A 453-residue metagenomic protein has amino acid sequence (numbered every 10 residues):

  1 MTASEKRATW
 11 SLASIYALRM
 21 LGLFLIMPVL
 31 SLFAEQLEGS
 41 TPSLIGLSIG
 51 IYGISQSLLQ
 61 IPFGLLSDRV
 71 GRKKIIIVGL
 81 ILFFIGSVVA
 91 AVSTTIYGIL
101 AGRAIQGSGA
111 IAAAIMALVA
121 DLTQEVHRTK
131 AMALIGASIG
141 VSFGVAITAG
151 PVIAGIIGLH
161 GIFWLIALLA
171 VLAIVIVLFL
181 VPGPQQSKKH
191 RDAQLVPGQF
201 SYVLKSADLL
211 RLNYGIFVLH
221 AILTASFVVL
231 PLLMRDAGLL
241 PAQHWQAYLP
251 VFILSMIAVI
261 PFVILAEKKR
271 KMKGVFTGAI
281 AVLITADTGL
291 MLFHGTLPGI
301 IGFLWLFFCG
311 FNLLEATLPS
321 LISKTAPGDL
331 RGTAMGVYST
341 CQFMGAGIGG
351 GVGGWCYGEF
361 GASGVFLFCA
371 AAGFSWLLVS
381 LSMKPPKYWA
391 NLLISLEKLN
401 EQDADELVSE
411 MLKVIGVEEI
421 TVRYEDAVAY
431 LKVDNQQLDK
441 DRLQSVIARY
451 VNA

Functional and structural regions predicted by a protein language model:
M1-E5, P182-N213: Juxtamembrane intracellular "pre-TM" segments in multi-pass secondary transporters
G39, G71, V92-Y97, F293-G295: Helix-breaking motifs and short loop linkers at transmembrane-helix boundaries and internal kinks in secondary membrane
L58-T94: Conserved MFS/SLC helix-loop-helix module at the cytosolic interface between two early adjacent transmembrane helices
Q60-G71, A258-K271: Helix-to-loop junctions at the C-terminal end of transmembrane segments in multipass secondary transporters
G102-I139: Cytoplasmic helix-loop-helix junction between adjacent transmembrane helices in 12-TM secondary transporters
I135-L178: Helix-loop-helix hairpin linking two adjacent transmembrane segments in secondary transporters
L168-S187, W376-K384: C-terminal membrane-cytosol helix-exit motif in multi-pass small-molecule transporters
